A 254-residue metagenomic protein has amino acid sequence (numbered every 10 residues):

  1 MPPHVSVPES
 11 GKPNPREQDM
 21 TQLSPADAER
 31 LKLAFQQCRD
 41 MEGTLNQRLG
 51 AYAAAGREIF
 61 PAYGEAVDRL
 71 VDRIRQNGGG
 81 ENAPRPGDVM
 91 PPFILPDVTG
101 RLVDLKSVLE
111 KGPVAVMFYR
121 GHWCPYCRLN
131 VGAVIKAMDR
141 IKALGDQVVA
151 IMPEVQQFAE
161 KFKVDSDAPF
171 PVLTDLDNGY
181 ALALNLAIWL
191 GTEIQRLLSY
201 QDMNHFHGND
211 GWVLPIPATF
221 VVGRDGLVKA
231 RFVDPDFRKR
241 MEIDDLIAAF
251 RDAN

Functional and structural regions predicted by a protein language model:
P2-K111, G211-P217, V221-R224, V228-N254: Non-globular targeting/processing and membrane-anchoring segments
L105-V134: Short active-site neighborhood of thiol/selenol oxidoreductases, capturing the structured segment around
C124, Q156, R240: Loop/helix-junction capping segments adjacent to catalytic residues or to phosphate/diphosphate-binding pockets
N130-A183: Structural microenvironment flanking redox-active thiols in thiol-disulfide oxidoreductases
D175-K239: Thiol/selenol-based redox catalytic cores and closely related redox-interacting motifs
